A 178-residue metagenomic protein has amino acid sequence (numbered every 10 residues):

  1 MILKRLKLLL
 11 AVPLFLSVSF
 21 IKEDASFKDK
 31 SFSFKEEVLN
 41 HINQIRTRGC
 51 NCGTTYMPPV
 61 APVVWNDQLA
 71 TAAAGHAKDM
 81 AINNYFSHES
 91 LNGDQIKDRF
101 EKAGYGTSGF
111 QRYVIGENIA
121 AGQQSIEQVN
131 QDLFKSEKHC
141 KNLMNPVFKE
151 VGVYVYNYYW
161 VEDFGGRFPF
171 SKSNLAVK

Functional and structural regions predicted by a protein language model:
I2-L9: Bacterial N-terminal signal peptides that target proteins for export
L10-S17: Bacterial N-terminal signal peptides
V18-K30: Bacterial Sec-dependent N-terminal signal peptides
D29-D98, A103, P146, E150-V151 (+1 more regions): Short, well-ordered surface patches within globular domains
D79, L91-F170, N174: A well-ordered secondary-structure block
A176-K178: Short, solvent-exposed mixed-charge patches
